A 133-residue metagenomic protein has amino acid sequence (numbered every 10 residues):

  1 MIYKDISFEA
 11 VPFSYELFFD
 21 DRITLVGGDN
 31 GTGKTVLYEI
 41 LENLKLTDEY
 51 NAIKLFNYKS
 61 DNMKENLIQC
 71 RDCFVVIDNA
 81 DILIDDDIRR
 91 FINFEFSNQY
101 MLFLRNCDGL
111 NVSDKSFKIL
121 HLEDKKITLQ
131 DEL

Functional and structural regions predicted by a protein language model:
M1-Y15, L133: N-terminal pre-Walker A segment at the start of P-loop NTPase domains
V26: Hydrophobic anchor at the beta1->P-loop junction of P-loop NTPases
D29-G31: The conserved Walker
K34: Conserved lysine of the Walker
L37-L41: Post-Walker A alpha-helix
N43-I53: Post-Walker A helix-loop "phosphate-sensing" segment adjacent to the P-loop in P-loop NTPases
K59-D108: Conserved nucleotide-sensing/catalytic segment adjacent to the nucleotide-binding pocket in NTP-handling enzymes
V112-L133: A short helix-turn-beta junction within AAA+ P-loop NTPase domains corresponding to the substrate/partner-engaging
